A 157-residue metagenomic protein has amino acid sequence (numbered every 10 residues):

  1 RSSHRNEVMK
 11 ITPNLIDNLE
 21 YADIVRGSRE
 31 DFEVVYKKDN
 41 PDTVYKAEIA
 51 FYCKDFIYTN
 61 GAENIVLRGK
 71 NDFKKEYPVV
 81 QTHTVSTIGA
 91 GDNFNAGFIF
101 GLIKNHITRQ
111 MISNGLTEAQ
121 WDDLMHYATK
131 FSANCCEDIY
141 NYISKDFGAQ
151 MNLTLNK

Functional and structural regions predicted by a protein language model:
R1-T43, E63-N64: Conserved beta-alpha-beta core of the PfkB/ribokinase-like small-molecule kinase fold
I11, K37-K157: Conserved phosphate-binding/catalytic region of the ribokinase-like
